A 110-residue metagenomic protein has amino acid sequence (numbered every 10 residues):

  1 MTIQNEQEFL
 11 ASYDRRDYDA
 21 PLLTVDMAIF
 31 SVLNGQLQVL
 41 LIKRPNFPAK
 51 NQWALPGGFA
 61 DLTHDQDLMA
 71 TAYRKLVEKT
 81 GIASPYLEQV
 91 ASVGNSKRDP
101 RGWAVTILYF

Functional and structural regions predicted by a protein language model:
M1-Q7: Short, Gly/Pro- and small/polar-rich lid/capping loops
E8, S12-A54: N-terminal strand-loop-strand
Q36-S84, S92-G94: Conserved Nudix-box catalytic region and its N-terminal flanking loop in Nudix hydrolases and closely related
S84-Y86, T106: Gly/lys/ser-thr-rich phosphate-binding loops in alpha/beta enzymes that coordinate phosphoanhydride or phosphate groups
K97-F110: Active-site-adjacent beta-strand/loop module that shapes the phosphate/pyrophosphate-binding cleft
